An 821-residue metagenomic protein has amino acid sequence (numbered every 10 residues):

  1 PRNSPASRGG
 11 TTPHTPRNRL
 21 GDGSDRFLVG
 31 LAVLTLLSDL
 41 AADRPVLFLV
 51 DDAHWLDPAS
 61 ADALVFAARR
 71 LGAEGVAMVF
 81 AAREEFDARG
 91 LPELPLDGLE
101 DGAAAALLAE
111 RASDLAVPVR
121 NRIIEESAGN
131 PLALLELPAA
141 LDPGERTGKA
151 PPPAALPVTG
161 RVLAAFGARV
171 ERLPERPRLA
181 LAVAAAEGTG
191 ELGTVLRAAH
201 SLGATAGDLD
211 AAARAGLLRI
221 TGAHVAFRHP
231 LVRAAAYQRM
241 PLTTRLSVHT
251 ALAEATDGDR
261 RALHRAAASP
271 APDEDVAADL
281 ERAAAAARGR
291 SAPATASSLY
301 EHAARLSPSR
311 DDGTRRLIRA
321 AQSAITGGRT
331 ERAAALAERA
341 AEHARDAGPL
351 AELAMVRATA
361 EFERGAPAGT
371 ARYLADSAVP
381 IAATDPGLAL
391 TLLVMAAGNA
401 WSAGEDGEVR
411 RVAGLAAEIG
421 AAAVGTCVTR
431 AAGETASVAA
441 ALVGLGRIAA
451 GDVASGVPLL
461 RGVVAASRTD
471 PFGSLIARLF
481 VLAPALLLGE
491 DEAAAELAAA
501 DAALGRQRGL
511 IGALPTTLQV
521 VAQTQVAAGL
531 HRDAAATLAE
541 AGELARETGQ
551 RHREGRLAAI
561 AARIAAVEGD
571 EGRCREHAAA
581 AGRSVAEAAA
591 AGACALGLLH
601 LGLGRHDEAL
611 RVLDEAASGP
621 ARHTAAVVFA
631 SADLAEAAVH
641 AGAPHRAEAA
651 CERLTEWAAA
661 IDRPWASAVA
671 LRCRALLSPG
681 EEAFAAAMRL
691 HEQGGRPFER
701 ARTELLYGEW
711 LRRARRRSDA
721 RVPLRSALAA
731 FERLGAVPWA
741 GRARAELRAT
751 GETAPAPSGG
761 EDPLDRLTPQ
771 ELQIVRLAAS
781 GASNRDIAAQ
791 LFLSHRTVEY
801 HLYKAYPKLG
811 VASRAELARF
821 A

Functional and structural regions predicted by a protein language model:
P1-L47, G75, V79, A105: Conserved Walker-type P-loop NTP-binding/catalytic site
A63-P95: Sensor-1/coupling segment of RecA-like P-loop NTPase cores
A103-P308, D312, I419, G602 (+3 more regions): Short secondary-structure boundary elements
V117, D142, G203-A204, P293 (+5 more regions): Internal alpha-solenoid helical repeat scaffolds
G207-D208, R219-F227, T243-R332, L336 (+12 more regions): Extended alpha-helical scaffolding segments used for macromolecular assembly and cargo binding
R265, A287, S307, A324 (+16 more regions): Residue at a conserved register position within TPR or TPR-like alpha-solenoid repeats
R290, G327, R364, A403 (+9 more regions): Structural motif corresponding to the intra-repeat A-B loop/turn of tetratricopeptide repeats
R748, P755-A821: Helix-turn-helix DNA-binding segment
